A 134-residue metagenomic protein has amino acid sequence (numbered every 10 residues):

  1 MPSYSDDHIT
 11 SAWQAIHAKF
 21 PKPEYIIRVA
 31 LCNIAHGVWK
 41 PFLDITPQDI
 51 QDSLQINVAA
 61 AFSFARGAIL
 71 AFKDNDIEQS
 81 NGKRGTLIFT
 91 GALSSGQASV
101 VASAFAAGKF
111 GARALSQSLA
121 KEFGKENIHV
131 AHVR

Functional and structural regions predicted by a protein language model:
M1-D6: Rossmann-fold cofactor-recognition segment
A12, F64-A68: Hydrophobic positions on the long internal alpha-helix of Rossmann-like NAD(P)-dependent oxidoreductase domains
K19-P23, K40-P41, G67-K83: A short helix-coil junction within the Rossmann-fold of NAD(P)-dependent oxidoreductases
I27-L31, Q51, Q79-T90, H129-A131: Conserved catalytic-site loops of classical short-chain dehydrogenases/reductases
V29-W39: Conserved NAD(P)H cofactor-binding loop of Rossmann-fold oxidoreductase domains
P41-F42, D49-L54: Substrate-binding pocket helix/loop in short-chain dehydrogenase/reductase
I77-G111, Q117, K121-G124: Catalytic loop of short-chain dehydrogenase/reductase
